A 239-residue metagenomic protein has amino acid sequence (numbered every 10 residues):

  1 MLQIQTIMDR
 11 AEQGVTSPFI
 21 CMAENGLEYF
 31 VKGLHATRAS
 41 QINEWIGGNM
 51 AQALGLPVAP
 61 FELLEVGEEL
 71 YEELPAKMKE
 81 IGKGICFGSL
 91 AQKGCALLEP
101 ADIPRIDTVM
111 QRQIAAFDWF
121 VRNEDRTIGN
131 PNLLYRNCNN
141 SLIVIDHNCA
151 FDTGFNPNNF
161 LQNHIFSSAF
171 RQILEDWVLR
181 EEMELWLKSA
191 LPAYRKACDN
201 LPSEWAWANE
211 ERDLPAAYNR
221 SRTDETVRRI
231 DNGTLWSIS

Functional and structural regions predicted by a protein language model:
M1-P100, F120-E124, A150: Conserved ATP-binding subdomain of kinase catalytic cores across diverse folds
R10-G14, M110-E124, L179-S189: A short, terminal or domain-edge coil/loop segment
G48-A53, K79, R105-Q111, L161-F166: Short, low-complexity, polar/charged sequence segments that are solvent-exposed and flexible
P57-F61, E69, A115-W119, I143 (+2 more regions): Short, surface-exposed, polar/charged, turn-prone segments marking secondary-structure boundaries
E65-G67, N130-N137, R180-E182, K188-Y194: A general structural signal for short secondary-structure boundary/capping elements
G67-K79, L97-E99, P104-T108, R136 (+4 more regions): Short, structured coil/loop segments at alpha-helix boundaries
K93-N156: Conserved kinase catalytic-core segment
L142-S239: C-terminal catalytic region of ATP-dependent kinase domains
